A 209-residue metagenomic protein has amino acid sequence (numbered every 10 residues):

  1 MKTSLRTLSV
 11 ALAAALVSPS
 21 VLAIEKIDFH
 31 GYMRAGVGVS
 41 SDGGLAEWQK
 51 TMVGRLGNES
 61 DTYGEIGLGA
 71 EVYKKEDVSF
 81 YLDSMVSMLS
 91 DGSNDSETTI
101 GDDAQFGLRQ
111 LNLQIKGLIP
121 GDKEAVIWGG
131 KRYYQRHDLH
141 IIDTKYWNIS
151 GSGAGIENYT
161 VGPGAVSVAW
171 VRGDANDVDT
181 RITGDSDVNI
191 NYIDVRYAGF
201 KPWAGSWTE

Functional and structural regions predicted by a protein language model:
K2-T3, T7-D122, Y159, F200: Beta-barrel outer-membrane channel/assembly domains of diderm bacteria
R34-L56, T99-A104, G121-A204: Surface-exposed coil loops of outer-membrane beta-barrel proteins
